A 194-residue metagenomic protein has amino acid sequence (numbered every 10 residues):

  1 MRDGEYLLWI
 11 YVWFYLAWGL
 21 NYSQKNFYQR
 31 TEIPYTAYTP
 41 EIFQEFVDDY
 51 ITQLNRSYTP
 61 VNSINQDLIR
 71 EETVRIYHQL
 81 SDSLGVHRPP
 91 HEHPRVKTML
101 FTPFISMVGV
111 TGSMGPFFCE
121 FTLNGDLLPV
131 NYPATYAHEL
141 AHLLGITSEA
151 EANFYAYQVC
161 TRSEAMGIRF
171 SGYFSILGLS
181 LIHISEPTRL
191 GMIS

Functional and structural regions predicted by a protein language model:
R2-F27: Transmembrane alpha-helices and immediately adjacent membrane-cytoplasm interface residues in multi-pass integral
N21-R88: Membrane-interface segments at or immediately adjacent to transmembrane helices that form the boundary between
I33-A37, I64-Q66, T122-D126, L140-L144 (+1 more regions): Second-shell loop/turn segments in exported
Y58-E120, G125, P129: Auxiliary, metal-adjacent structural segments of Zn-dependent hydrolase domains
R70, G125-P133, G145-E149, F170: Solvent-exposed, acidic/flexible segments
A134-I146, N153, Y157: Active-site recognition of the HExxH zinc-binding catalytic motif
S148-F174: Post-HEXXH active-site segment of zinc metalloproteases
I182-S194: Single conserved hydrophobic/aromatic residue that forms the stacking wall/gate of nucleotide- or nucleobase-binding
